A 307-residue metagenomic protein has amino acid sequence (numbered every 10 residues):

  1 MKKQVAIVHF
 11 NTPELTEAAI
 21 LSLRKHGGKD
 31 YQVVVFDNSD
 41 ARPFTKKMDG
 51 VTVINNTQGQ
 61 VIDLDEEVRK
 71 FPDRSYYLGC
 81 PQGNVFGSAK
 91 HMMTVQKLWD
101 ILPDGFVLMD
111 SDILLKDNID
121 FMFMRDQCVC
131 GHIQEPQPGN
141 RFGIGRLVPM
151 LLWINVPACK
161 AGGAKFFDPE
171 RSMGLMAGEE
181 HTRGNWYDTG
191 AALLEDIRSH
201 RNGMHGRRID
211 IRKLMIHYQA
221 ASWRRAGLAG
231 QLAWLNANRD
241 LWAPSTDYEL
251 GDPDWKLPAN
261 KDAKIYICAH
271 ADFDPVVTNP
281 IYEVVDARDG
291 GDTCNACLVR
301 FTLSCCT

Functional and structural regions predicted by a protein language model:
M1-L21: N-proximal low-complexity "stem/linker" segments adjacent to membrane-targeting elements
N11, A18, G59-Q60, Q127 (+2 more regions): Catalytic phosphate/metal-binding cores of nucleic-acid and nucleotide-processing enzymes, i.e., regions that mediate
S22-D30: Short, acidic, metal-binding catalytic loop of nucleotide-sugar glycosyltransferases
D37-S39: Acidic ATP/Mg2+-coordinating residue in the GHKL
R42-I101: Active-site-proximal specificity loops/subdomain of glycosyltransferases
G79, P103-L114: Short beta-strand-to-loop acidic/aromatic patch adjacent to the donor-nucleotide binding site
N84-F86, L114-E195: Conserved catalytic core of nucleotide-sugar-dependent glycosyltransferases
K160-C268: Catalytic core and acceptor-binding pocket of nucleotide-sugar-dependent glycosyltransferases
